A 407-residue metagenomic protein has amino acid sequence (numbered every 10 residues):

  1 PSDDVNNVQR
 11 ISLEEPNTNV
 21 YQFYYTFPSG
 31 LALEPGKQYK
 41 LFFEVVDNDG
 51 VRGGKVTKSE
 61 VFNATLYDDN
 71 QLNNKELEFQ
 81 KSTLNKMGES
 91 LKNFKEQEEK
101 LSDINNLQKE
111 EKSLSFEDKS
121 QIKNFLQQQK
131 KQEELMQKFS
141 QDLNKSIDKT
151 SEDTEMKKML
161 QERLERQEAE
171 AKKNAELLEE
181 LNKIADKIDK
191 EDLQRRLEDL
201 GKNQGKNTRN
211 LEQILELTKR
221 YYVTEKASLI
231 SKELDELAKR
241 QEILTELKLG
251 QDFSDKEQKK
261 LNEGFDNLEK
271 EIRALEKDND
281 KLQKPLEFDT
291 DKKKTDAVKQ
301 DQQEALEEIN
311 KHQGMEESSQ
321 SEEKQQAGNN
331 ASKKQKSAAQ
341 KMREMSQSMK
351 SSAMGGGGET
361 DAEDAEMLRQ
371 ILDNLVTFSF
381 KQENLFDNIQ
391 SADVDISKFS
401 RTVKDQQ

Functional and structural regions predicted by a protein language model:
P1-Q407: Extracytoplasmic/secretory ectodomains and luminal regions
